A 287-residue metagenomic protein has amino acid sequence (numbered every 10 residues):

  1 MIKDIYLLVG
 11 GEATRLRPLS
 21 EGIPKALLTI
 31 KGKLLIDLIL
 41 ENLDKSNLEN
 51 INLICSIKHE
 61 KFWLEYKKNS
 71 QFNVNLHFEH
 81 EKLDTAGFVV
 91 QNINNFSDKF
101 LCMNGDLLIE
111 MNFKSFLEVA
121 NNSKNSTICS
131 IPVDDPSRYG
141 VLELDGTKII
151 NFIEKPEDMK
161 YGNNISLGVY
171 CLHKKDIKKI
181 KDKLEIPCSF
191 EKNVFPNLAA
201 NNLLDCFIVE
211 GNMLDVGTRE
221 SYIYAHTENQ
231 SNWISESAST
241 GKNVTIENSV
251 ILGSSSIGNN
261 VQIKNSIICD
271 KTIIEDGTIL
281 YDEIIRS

Functional and structural regions predicted by a protein language model:
M1-L8, R15, L28-S115, T278-S287: Conserved N-terminal catalytic core of the sugar/cofactor nucleotidyltransferase
K25, H77-L83, L184-E185, E210-L214: Glycine-rich "substrate-gating" loop/helix at the edge of Rossmann-like oxidoreductase active sites
L27, V141-L144, F195, C206: A structural signal for short hydrophobic beta-strand segments in well-ordered beta-sheet cores
T29, S130, E143, C171-H173 (+1 more regions): Short, well-ordered beta-strand micro-motif
N52-S56, C129-S130, I267: Short internal beta-strands
F100-L101, L108, K114-N121, D134-P136 (+1 more regions): Catalytic-core segments of class I nucleotidyltransferases/pyrophosphorylases that form NMP-activated intermediates
T127-L142: Short beta-strand-to-loop element that shapes/binds the nucleotide-sugar donor at the catalytic cleft/hinge
W233-S287: Structural signal for interior beta-strand "rungs" in well-ordered beta-sheet cores of soluble enzyme domains
